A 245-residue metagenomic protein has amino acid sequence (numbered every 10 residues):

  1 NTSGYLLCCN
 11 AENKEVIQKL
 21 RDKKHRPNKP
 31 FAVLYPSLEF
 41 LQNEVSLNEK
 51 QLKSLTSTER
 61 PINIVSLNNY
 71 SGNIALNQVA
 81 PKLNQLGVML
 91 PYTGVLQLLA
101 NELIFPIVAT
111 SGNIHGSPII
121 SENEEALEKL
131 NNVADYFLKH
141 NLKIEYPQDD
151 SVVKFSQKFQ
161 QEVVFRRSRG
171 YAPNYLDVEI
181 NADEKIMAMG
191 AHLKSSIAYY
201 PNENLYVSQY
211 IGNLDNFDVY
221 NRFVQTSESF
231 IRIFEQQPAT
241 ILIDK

Functional and structural regions predicted by a protein language model:
T2-K245: Active-site-adjacent structural elements in enzyme catalytic cores
